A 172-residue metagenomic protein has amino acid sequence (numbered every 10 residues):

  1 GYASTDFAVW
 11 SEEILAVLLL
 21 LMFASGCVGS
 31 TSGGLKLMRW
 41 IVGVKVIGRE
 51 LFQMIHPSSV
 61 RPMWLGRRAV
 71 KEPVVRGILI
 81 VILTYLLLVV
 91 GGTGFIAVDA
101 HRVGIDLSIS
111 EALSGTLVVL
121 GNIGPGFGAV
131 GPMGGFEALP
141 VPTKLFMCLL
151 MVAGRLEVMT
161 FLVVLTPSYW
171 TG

Functional and structural regions predicted by a protein language model:
G1-G172: Membrane-proximal intracellular helices of multi-pass ion channels
